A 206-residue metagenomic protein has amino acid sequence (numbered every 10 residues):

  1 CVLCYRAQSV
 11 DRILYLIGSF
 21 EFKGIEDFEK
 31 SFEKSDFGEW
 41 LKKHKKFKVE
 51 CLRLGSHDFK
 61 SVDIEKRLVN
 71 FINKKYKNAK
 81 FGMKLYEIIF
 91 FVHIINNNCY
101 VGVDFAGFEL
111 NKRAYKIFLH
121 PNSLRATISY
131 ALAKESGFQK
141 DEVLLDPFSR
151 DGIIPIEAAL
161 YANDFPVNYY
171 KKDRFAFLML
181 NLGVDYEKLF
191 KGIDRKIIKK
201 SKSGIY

Functional and structural regions predicted by a protein language model:
C1-L85: Non-catalytic nucleic-acid substrate-recognition regions in nucleic-acid-modifying enzymes
G55, N98, G107, I153 (+1 more regions): Short loop/turn segments at secondary-structure transitions that flank enzyme active sites
F59, D63, R67, M83-E87 (+3 more regions): Residues forming well-ordered secondary-structure scaffolds
K60-S61, K112-Y115, E157: A short secondary-structure junction signal
N78-F91, L144-F148: Short, surface-exposed recognition loops or helix-turn segments adjacent to catalytic cores
F90-A106: C-terminal edge-of-domain segments
V101-E135: SAM-dependent Rossmann-like transferase core, predominantly class I methyltransferases with a strong bias toward
L124-Y206: Conserved S-adenosyl-L-methionine
